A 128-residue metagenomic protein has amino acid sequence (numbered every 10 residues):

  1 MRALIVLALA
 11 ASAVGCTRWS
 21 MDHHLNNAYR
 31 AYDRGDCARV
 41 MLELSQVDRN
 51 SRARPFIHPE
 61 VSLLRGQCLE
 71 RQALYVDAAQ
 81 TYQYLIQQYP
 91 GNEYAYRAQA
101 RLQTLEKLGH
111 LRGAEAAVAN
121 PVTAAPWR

Functional and structural regions predicted by a protein language model:
A13-R34, Q46: Bacterial Sec signal peptide processing site at the extreme N-terminus
D48-H58, I86-Q99: Short solvent-exposed coil/turn linkers within tandem alpha-helical repeat scaffolds
Y96-R128: Terminal, low-structured helical/coil segments at or just beyond the last alpha-helical repeat
